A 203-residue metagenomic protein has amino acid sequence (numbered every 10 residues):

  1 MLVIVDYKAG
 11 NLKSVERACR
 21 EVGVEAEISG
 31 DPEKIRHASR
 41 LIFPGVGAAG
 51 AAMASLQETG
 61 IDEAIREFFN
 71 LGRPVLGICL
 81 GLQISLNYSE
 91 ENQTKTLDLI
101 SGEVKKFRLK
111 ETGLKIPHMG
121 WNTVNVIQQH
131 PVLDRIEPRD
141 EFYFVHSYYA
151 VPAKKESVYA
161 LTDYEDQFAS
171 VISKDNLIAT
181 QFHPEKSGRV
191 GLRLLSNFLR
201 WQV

Functional and structural regions predicted by a protein language model:
L2-V24, F182-K186: N-terminal beta1-alpha1 ligand-phosphate binding loop
E25, R40, P74-L76, E141: Structural signature of beta-strand start/N-cap positions in the alpha/beta core of ABC transporter nucleotide-binding
A26-H37: Short acidic low-complexity segments
G47-M119: Cysteine-nucleophile active-site neighborhood
Y88-Y164: Pocket-forming structural segment of enzyme catalytic cores
R139, S173-I178: Beta-strand-turn-beta hairpins that frame and shape the catalytic cleft of phosphate-ester-processing enzymes
D166-S173: Short, surface-exposed beta-strand/loop micro-motifs that present aromatic residues
T180-V203: Acyltransferase
